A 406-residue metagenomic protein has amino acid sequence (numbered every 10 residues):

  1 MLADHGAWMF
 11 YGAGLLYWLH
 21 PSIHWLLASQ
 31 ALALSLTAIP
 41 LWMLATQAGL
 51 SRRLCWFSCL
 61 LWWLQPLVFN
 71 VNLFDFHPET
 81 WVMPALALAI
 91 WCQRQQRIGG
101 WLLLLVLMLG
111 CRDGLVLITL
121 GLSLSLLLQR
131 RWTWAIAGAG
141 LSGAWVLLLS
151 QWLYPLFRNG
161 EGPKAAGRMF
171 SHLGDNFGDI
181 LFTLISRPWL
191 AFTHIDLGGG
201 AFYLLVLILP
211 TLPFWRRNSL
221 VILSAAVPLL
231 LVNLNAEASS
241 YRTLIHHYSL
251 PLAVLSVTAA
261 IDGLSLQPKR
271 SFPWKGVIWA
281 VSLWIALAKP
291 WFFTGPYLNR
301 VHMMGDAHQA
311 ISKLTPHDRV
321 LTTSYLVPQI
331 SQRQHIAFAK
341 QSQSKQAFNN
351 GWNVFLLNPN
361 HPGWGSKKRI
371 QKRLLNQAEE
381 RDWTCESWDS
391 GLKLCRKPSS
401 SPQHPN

Functional and structural regions predicted by a protein language model:
M1-S22: Short hydrophobic/aromatic helix or loop-helix immediately within or flanking a transmembrane segment in polytopic
L15, H24, A28-G49, L88: Transmembrane-helix motifs of polytopic, lipid-linked glycan transferases
Q47-G49, P78-W81, L86-G100, L127-R130: Membrane-interface transmembrane helices that cradle and orient dolichyl/undecaprenyl
R53, G140-G143, L266-P290: Signature aromatic-anchored transmembrane alpha helix within multi-pass, membrane-resident enzymes that catalyze glycan
C55-L64, L105, L109: Short helix- or helix-capping micro-motifs that position conserved polar/aromatic residues at function-defining sites
L67, V71-E79: Short acidic/glycine- and proline-prone juxtamembrane loop motifs at membrane-interface regions of multi-pass membrane
W132-A226: Membrane-lumen/periplasm interface segments of specific transmembrane helices in polyprenyl phosphate-linked
L223-K269: Hydrophobic/aromatic-rich transmembrane helices and adjacent perimembrane loops
